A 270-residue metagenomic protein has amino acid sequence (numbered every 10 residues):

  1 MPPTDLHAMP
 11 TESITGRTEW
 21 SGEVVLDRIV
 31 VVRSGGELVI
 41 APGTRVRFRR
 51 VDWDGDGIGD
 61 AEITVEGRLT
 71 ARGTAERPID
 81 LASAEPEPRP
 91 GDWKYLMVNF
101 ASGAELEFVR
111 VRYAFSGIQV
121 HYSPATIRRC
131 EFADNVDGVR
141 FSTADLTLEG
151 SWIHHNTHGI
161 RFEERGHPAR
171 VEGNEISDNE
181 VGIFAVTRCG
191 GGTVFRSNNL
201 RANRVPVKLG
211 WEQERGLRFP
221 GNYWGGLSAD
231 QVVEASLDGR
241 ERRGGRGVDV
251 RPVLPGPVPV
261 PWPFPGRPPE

Functional and structural regions predicted by a protein language model:
M1-E270: Beta-strand/loop edge motif enriched in small/polar residues
